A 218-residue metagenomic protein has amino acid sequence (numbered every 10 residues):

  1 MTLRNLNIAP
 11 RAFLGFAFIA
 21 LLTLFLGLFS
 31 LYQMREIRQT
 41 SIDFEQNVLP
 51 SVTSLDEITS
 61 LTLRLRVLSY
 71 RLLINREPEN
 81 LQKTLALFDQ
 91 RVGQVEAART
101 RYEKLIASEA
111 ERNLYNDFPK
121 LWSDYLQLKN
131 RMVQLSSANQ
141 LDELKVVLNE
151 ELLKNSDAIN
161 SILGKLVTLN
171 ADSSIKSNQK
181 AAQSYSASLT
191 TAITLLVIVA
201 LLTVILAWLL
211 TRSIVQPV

Functional and structural regions predicted by a protein language model:
M1-L6: Short, Lys/Arg-rich, polar N-terminal cytosolic tail immediately upstream of the first transmembrane signal-anchor
P10-A17, Q46, P50, S54 (+2 more regions): Internal alpha-helical transmembrane segments of multi-pass membrane proteins, especially GPCRs
A12, M34, I214-V218: HAMP signal-relay domain(s)
A17, D172-V218: Selective recognition of signaling/oligomerization transmembrane alpha-helices
T23-N47, A171, S184-L189, T211: N-terminal membrane-insertion alpha helix
T40-L121, Q127, R131-D157, I175-K176: Membrane-proximal N-terminal soluble sensing/regulatory segments of transmembrane proteins
V147-D172, Q183: Extracellular/periplasmic juxtamembrane segments that couple receptor/chemosensory ectodomains to their
